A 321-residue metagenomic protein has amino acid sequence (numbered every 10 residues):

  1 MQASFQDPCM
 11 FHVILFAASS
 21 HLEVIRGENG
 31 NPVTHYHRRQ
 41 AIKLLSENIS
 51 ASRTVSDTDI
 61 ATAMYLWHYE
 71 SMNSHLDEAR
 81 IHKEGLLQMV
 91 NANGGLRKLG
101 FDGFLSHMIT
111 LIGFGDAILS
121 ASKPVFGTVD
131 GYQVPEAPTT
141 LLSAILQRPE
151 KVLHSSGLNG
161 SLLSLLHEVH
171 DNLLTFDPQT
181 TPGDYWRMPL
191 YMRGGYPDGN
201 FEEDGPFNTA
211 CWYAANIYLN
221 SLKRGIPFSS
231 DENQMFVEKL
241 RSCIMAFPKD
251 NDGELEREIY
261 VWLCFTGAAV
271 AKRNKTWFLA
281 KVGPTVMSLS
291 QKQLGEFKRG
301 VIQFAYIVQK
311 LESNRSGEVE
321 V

Functional and structural regions predicted by a protein language model:
M1-F11: Acidic, Ser/Thr/Pro-rich intrinsically disordered transcriptional activation regions
M10, T34-H37, T58, A79-H82 (+3 more regions): Alpha-helical interaction elements in eukaryotic regulators
F11-A17, G30, T34: Alpha-helical solenoid scaffolds in large eukaryotic transport, assembly, and signaling factors
L15-I25, R38-L76, L87-A92, I109-D116 (+1 more regions): Hydrophobic/aromatic-rich effector regions of fungal transcription factors
E23-E28, L222-R224: Boundary/linker elements of alpha-helical solenoid repeat scaffolds
G27-H35, L76-A79, S230-N233, G295: Flexible, glycine- and charge-enriched loops at secondary-structure boundaries
R39-L45, I49-S50, N93, W186-V321: Fungal-biased detection of long, low-complexity, Ser/Thr- and Lys/Arg-rich intrinsically disordered regions
H75-C243: Central/C-terminal regulatory/activation regions of fungal transcription factors
